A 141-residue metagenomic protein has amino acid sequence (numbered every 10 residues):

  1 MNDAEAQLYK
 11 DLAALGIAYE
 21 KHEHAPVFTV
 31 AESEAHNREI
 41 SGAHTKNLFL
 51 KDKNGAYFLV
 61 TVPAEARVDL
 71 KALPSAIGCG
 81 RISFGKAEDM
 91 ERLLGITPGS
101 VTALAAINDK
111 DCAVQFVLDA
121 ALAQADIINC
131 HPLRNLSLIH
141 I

Functional and structural regions predicted by a protein language model:
M1-I139: Extended, low-hydrophobicity, polar/charged segments
